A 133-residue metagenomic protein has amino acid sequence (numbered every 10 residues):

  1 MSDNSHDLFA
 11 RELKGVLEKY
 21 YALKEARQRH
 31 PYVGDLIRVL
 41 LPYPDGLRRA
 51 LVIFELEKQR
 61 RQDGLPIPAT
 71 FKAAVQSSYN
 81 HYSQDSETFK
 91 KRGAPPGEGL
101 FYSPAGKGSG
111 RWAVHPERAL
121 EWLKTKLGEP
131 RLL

Functional and structural regions predicted by a protein language model:
M1-S2, L56: Short N-terminal secondary-structure initiator segments
S2-P42, R61-L133: Phospho-regulated, low-complexity intrinsically disordered regions of nuclear gene-regulatory and chromatin-associated
D45: Functional cleft and adjacent loop/helix regions within the main domain that mediate ligand binding or catalysis
R48-G64: DNA-recognition alpha helix
